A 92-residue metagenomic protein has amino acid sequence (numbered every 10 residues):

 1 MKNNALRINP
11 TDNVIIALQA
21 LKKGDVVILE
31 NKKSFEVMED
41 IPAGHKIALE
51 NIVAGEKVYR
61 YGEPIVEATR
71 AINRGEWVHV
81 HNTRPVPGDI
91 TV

Functional and structural regions predicted by a protein language model:
K2-V92: N-terminal small-residue-enriched
